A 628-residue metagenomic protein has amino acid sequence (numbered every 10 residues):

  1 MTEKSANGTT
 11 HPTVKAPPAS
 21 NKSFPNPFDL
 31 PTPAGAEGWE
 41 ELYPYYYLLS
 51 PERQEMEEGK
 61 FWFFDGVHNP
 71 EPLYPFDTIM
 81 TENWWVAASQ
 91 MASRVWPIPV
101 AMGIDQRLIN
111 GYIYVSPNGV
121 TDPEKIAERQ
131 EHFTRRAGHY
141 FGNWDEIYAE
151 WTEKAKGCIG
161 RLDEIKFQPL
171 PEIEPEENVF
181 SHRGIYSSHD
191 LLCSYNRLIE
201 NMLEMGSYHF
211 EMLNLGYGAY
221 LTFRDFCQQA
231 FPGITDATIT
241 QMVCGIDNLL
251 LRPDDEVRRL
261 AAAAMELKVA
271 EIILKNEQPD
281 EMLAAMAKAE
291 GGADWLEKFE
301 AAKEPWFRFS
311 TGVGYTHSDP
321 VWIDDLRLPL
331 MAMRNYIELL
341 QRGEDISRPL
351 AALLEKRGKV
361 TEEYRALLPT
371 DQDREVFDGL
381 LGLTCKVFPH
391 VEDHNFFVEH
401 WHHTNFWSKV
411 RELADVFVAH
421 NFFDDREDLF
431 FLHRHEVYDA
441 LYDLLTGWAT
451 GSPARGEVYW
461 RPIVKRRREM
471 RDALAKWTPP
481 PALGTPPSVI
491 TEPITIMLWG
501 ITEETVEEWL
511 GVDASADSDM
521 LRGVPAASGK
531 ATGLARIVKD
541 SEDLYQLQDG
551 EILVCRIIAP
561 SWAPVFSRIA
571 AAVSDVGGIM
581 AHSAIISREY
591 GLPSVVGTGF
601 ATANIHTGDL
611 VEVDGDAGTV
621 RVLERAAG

Functional and structural regions predicted by a protein language model:
T2-H394, V398, N405: N-terminal, non-catalytic alpha-helical interaction modules of very large eukaryotic scaffold proteins
T2-S23, A36-G38, Y459-P564, R625: Protease-associated
N7-T13, A535-I552, R556-G628: Acidic, glycine-rich flexible loop/linker segments
L260-A263, I272, D280, W407 (+4 more regions): Polyproline-rich, intrinsically disordered low-complexity regions
D371, F397, W401, S574-D575 (+1 more regions): Alpha-helix capping and helix-loop boundary segments enriched in small/acidic/polar residues
R374, D378, H400, T404-S408 (+4 more regions): Conserved structured core elements
G379, L383-P493: Extended, domain-scale alpha-helical bundle/helix-rich regions
